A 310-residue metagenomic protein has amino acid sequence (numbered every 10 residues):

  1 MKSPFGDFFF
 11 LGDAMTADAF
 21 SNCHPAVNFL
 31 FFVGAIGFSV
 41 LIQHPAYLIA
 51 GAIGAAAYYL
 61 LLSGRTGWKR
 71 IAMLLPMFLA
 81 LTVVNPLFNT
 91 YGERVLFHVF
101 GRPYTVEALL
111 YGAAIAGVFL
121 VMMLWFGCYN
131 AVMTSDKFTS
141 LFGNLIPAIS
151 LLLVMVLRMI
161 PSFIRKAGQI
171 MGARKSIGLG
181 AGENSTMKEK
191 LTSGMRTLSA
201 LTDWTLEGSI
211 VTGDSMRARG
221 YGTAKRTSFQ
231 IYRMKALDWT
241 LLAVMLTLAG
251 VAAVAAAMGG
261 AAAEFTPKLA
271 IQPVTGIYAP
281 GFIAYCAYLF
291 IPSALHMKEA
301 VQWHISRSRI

Functional and structural regions predicted by a protein language model:
S3, D7-F8: Intrinsically disordered, low-complexity segments enriched in serine/proline and basic residues
G12-F32, T90-Y111, I271-Q272: Interfacial loop/helix-cap signal at membrane boundaries in integral membrane proteins
T16-Y59, A173-I310: Transmembrane alpha-helix interface motif
I49, G64-A72: Interfacial helix-loop-helix linkers and transmembrane-helix boundary segments in multi-pass membrane proteins
G54-G64, F78-T82: Alpha-helical transmembrane segments and their membrane-interface exit regions
I71-K188, V301-I310: Juxtamembrane/interface alpha-helical elements of multi-pass membrane proteins
